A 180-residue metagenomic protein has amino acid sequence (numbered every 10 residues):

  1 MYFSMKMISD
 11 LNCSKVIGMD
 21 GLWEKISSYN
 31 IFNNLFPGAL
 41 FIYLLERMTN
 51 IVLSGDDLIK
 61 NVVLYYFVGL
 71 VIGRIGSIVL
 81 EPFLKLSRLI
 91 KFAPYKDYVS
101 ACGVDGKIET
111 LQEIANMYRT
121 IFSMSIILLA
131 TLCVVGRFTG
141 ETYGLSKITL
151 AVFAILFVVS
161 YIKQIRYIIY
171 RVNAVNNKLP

Functional and structural regions predicted by a protein language model:
Y2-F92: N-terminal first transmembrane alpha-helix
W23, L80, I108-Q112, I169 (+1 more regions): Generic detector of well-ordered alpha-helical segments enriched in charged/polar residues, highlighting helical
G38-L44, L128-C133, A151-I155: Hydrophobic core of alpha-helical transmembrane segments in multi-pass integral membrane proteins
V52-Y65, V134-F153: Hydrophobic alpha-helical transmembrane segments
L86-V104: Juxtamembrane inter-helical linkers in multi-pass membrane proteins
S100-V134: Loop-to-transmembrane boundary segments
T139-N177: Alpha-helical transmembrane segments and their immediate juxtamembrane interface regions
